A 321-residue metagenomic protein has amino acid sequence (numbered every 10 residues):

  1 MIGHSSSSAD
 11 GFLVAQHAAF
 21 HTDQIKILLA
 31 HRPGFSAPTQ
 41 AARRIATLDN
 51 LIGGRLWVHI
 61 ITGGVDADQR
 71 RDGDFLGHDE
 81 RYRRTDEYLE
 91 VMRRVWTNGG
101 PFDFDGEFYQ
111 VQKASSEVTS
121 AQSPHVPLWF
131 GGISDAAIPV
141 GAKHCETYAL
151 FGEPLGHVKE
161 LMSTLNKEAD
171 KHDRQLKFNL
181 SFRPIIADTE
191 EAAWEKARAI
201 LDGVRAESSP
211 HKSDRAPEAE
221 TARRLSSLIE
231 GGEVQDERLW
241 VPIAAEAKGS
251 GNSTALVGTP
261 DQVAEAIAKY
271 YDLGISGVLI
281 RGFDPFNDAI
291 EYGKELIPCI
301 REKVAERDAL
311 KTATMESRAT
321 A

Functional and structural regions predicted by a protein language model:
M1-I2, K26-H31, L56-I60, L128-G131 (+3 more regions): Hydrophobic faces of well-ordered beta-strands that scaffold small-molecule active sites in alpha/beta enzyme cores
M1-Q24, T119-V126: N-terminal beta1-alpha1-beta2 module of alpha/beta enzyme domains
S8-V14, P154-E168, N287-E291: Active-site-adjacent beta->alpha loops and helix N-cap segments on the catalytic face of soluble alpha/beta enzymes
A18, L48, V58, M92 (+6 more regions): Conserved, mostly hydrophobic/aromatic
G34-N50: Glycine-rich anion/phosphate-binding loops
A41-R44, F130-V140, V257-Y270: Short, acidic/polar
L51, K143-H144, L273-G274: Structural motif
G64, D72, H78-P124, E153-D272 (+1 more regions): An alpha-helical appendage that flanks or caps ligand/catalytic pockets
